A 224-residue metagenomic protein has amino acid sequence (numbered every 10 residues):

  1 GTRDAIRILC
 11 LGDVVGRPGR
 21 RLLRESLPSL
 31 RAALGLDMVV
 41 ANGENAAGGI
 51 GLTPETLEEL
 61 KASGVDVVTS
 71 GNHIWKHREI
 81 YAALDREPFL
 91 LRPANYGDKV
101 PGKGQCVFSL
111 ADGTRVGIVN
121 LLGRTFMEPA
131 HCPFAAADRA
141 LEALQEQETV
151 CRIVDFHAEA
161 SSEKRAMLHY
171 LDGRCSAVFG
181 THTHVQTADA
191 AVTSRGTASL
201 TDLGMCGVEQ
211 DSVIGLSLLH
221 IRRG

Functional and structural regions predicted by a protein language model:
G1-L218, R222-R223: Acidic, metal/ion-coordinating pockets
